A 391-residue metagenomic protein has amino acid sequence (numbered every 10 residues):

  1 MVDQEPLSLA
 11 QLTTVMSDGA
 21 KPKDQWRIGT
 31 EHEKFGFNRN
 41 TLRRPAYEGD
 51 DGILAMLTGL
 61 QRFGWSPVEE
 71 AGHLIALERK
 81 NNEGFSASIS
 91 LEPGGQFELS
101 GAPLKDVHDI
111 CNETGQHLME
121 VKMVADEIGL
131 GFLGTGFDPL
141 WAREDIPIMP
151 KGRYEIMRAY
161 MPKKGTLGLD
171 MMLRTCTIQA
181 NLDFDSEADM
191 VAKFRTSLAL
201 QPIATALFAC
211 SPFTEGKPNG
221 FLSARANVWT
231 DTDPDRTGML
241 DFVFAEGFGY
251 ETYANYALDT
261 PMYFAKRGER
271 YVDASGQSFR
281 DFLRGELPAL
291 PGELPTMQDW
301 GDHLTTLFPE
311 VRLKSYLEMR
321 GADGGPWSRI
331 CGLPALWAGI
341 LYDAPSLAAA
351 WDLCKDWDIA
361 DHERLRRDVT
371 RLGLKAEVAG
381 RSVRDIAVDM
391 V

Functional and structural regions predicted by a protein language model:
M1-T166, R174, A209, R329 (+4 more regions): Terminal catalytic/cofactor-binding subdomain
L7, Q11, E113-Q116, E120 (+10 more regions): Generic recognition of stable, solvent-exposed alpha-helical segments in well-folded globular domains
P22, D106-D109, E113, N181-D185 (+4 more regions): Conserved aromatic-histidine-acidic binding/catalytic patches
F35, Q179-D183, E318-R320: Structured core elements
E83-L91, I146-M149, N181-A188, T230-D241 (+1 more regions): A broadly tuned preference for mixed-charge, low-complexity surface segments
D126-E127, G131-R312: Loop-rich catalytic cores of soluble enzymes, especially ATP-dependent carboxylate-amine ligases and other
T252, M262-P295, P345-V391: Cationic, histidine-enriched alpha-helical/coil surfaces that engage anionic ligands
Q277-D361: Long, well-ordered mid-to-C-terminal structural blocks that present hydrophobic/aromatic surfaces
